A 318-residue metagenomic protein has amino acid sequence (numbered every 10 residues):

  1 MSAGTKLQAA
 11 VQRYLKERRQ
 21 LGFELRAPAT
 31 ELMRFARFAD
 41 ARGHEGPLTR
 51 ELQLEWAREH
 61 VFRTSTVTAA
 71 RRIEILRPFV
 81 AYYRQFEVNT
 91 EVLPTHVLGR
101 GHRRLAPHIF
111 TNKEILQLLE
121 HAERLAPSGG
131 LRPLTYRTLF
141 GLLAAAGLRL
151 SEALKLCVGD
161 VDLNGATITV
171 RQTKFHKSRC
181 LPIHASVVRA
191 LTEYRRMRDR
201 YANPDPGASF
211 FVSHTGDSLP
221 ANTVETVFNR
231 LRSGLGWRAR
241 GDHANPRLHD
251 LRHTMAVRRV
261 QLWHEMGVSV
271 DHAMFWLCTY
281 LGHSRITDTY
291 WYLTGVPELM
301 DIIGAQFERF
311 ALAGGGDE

Functional and structural regions predicted by a protein language model:
M1-E318: Conserved catalytic core of the tyrosine transesterase superfamily
